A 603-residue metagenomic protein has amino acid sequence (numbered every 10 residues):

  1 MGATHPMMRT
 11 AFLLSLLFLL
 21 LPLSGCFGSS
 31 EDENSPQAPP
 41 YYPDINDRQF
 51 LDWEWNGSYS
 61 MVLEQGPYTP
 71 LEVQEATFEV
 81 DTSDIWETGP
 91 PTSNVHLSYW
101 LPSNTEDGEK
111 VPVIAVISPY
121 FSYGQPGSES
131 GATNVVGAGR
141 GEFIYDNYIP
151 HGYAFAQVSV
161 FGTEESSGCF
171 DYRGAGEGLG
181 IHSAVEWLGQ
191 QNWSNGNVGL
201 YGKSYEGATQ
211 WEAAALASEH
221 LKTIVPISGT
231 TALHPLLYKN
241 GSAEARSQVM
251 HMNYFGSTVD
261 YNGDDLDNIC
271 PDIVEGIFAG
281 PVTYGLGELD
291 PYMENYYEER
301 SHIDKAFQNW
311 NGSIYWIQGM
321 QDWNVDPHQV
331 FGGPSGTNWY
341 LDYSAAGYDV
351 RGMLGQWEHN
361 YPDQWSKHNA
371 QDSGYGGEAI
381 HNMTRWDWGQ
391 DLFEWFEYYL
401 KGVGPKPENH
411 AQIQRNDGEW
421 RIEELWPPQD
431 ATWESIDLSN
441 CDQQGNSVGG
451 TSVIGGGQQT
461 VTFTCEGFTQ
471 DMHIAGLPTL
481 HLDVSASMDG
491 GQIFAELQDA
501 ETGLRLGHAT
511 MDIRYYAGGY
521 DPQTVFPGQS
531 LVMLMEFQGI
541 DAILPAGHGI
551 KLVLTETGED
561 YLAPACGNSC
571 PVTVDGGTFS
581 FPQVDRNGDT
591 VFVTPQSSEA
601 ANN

Functional and structural regions predicted by a protein language model:
M1-A38, N603: Secretory targeting signatures
A38-L63, E72-S83, W388, L400-N603: Glycine/threonine-rich phosphate-binding loop and adjacent beta-strand/alpha-helix elements that clamp
P39-Q65, T133-N134, A138-Y145, P150 (+1 more regions): Accessory cap/linker subdomain of secreted extracellular hydrolases
N56-E109: N-terminal cap/lid segment of alpha/beta-hydrolase-fold proteins
E109-G189, W365-A379, T502, E559 (+1 more regions): Cap/lid segment of the alpha/beta-hydrolase catalytic domain
G176, Y201-C270, M320, P327-P334 (+1 more regions): A catalytic-pocket lid/entrance helix-loop region that shapes and gates access to the active site across common
N197-G199: Residue in the alpha/beta-hydrolase core beta-strand immediately N-terminal to the catalytic nucleophile
W310, W316-Q318: Short beta-strand/loop motif that positions the catalytic acidic residue of the alpha/beta-hydrolase fold
